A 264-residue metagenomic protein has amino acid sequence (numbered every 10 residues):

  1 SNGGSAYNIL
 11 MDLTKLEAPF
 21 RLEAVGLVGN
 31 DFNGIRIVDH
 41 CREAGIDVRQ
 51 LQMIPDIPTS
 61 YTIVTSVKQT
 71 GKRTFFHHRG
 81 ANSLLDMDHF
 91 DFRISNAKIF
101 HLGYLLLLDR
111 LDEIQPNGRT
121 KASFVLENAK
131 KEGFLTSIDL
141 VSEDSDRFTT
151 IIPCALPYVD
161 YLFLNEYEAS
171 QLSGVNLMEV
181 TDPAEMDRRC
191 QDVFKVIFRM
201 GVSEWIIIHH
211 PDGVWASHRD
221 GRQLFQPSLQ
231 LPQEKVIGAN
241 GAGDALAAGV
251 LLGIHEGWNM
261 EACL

Functional and structural regions predicted by a protein language model:
S1-E43, K72, Q233-A239: Glycine-rich phosphate/adenosyl-contacting loop at the front of the ribokinase-like
G3, H210-P211, G241-A242: A short acidic Gly-Thr/Ser loop motif
S5-I9, N33, P58-Y61, D244-A247: Short glycine/serine/threonine-rich phosphate/pyrophosphate-binding segments that cradle anionic phosphate groups
Y7-T14, V38, S170, K195 (+2 more regions): Predominant activation on well-ordered alpha-helical scaffold segments within soluble catalytic domains
L13, N165, G243: Short, conserved phosphate/pyrophosphate- and ester-handling motifs at nucleotide-, phospho-/glycolipid
E17, N176, I254: Active-site catalytic pocket residues across diverse enzymes, especially alpha/beta-hydrolases
L27, V38-M53, I57, T65-F225 (+2 more regions): Ribokinase/PfkB-type carbohydrate-kinase core domain
V202-W205, Q230-L264: Conserved post-catalytic alpha-helical subdomain immediately downstream of the catalytic base and nucleotide-binding
